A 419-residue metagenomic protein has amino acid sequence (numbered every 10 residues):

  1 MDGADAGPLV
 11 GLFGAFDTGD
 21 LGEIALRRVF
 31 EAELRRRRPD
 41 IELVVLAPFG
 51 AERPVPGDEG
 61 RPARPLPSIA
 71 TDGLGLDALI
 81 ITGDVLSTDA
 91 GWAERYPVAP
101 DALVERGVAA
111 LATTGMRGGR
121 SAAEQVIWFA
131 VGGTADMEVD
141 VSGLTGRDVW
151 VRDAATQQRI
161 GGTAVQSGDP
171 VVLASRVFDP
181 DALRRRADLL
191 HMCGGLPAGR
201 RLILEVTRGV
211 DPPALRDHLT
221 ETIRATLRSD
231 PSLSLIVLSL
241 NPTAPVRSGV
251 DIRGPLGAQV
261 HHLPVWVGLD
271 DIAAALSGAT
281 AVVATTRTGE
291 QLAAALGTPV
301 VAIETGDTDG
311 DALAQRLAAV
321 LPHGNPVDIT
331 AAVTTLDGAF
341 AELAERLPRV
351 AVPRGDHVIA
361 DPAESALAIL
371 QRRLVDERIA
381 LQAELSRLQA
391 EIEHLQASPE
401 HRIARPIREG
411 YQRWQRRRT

Functional and structural regions predicted by a protein language model:
D2-T145, R159, V171-L173, V177 (+2 more regions): Aromatic- and Gly/Pro-rich donor/ligand-binding loops that form nucleotide- or phosphate-bearing donor binding pockets
L26, A187-A198, T207-S239, T243: Conserved catalytic-core segment of nucleotide-activated headgroup transferases in glycan assembly
L46, A122-M137, V206-T207, R224-G268: Catalytic donor nucleotide-activated moiety binding site of glycosyltransferases and closely related
V149-T163: A short, active-site helix/loop in glycosyltransferases that binds the activated sugar's phosphate group
A164-F178, S248-T285: Donor nucleotide-activated moiety binding/catalytic core segment of transferases that use nucleotide-activated donors
D211, L313-V375: Leloir-type glycosyltransferase catalytic cores
L269-A312: A donor-sugar binding/catalytic signature common to diverse glycosyltransferases and related nucleotide-sugar
D356-T419: Boundary detector for helix-to-coil junctions that initiate low-complexity/charged tails
